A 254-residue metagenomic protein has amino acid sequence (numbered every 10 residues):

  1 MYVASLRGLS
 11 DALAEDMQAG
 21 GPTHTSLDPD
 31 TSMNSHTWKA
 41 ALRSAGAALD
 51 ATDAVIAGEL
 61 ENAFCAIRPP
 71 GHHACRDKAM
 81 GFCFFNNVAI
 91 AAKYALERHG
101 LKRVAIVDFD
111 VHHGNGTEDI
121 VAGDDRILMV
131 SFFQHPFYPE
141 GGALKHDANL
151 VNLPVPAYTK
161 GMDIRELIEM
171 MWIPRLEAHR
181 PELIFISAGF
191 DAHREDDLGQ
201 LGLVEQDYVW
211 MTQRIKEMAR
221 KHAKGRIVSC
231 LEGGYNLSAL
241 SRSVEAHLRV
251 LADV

Functional and structural regions predicted by a protein language model:
M1-V107, H112-V254: HDAC/HDAC-like amidohydrolase catalytic core signature
